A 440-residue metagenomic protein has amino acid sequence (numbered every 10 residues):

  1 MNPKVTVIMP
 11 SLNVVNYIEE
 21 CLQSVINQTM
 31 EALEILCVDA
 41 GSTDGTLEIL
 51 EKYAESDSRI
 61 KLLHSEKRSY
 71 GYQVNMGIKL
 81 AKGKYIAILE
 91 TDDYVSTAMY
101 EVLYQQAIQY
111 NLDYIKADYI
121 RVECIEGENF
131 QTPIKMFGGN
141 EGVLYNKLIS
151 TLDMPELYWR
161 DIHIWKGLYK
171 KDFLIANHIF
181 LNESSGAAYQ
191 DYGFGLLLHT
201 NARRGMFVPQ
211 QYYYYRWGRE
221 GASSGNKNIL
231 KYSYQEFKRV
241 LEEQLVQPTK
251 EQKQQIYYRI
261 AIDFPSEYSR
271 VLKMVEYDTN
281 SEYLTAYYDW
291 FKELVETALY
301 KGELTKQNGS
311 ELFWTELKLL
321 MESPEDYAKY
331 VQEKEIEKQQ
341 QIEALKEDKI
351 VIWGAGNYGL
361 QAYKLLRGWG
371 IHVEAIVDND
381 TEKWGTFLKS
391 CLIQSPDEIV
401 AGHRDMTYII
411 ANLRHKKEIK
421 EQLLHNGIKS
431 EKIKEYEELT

Functional and structural regions predicted by a protein language model:
M1-I26: N-proximal low-complexity "stem/linker" segments adjacent to membrane-targeting elements
S24, D39-E48, K67: A conserved acidic beta->alpha catalytic loop
S65-A81: Glycine-rich, basic loop-to-helix element that forms the pyrophosphate-binding segment of sugar-nucleotide handling
Y70, V74, T91-P209, Y213-L230 (+1 more regions): Donor-binding/catalytic cores of nucleotide-activated saccharide and glycerol-phosphate transferases/polymerases
I86: Short aromatic/hydrophobic "clamp" motif used to bind/position activated sugar donors
L112, K273-V351, Q361-W369, D397: Membrane-interface aromatic/basic loop that binds lipid-linked glycans or pyrophosphate carriers, typified by
Q210-R219, S224-Q254, D263-L299, Y330-Q341: Catalytic core of nucleotide-sugar-dependent glycosyltransferases
E325-T440: Hydrophobic, well-ordered beta-alpha structural blocks that scaffold small-molecule cofactor pockets
